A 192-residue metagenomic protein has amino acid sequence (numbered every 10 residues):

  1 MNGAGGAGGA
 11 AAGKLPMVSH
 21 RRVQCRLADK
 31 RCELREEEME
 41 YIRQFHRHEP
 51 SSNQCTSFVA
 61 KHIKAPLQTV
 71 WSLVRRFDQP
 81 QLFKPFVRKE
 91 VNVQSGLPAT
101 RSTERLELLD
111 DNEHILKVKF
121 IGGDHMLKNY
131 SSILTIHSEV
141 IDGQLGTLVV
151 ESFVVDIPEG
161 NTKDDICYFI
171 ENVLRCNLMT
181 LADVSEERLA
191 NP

Functional and structural regions predicted by a protein language model:
M1-A4, A190-P192: A positional/structural detector of protein chain ends, strongest at the extreme C-terminus and weakly at the extreme
N2-G5, G13, P50, R105-E107 (+1 more regions): Beta-strand/loop substructures that line and gate deep hydrophobic ligand-binding cavities in soluble
N2-V87: Hydrophobic ligand-binding cavity/cleft-lining segments
Q44, M179-P192: Short, highly charged C-terminal tails/helix-capping segments
S57-V59, S102, S132: Residue-level marker for the onset of beta-strands and adjacent loop->beta junctions in well-ordered domains
H62, Q68, R75-K128, R188: Glycine-rich portal/gate segments that line the openings of hydrophobic small-molecule binding cavities
L73, R105, N177-V184: Alpha-helical recognition domains of nuclear gene-regulatory proteins
